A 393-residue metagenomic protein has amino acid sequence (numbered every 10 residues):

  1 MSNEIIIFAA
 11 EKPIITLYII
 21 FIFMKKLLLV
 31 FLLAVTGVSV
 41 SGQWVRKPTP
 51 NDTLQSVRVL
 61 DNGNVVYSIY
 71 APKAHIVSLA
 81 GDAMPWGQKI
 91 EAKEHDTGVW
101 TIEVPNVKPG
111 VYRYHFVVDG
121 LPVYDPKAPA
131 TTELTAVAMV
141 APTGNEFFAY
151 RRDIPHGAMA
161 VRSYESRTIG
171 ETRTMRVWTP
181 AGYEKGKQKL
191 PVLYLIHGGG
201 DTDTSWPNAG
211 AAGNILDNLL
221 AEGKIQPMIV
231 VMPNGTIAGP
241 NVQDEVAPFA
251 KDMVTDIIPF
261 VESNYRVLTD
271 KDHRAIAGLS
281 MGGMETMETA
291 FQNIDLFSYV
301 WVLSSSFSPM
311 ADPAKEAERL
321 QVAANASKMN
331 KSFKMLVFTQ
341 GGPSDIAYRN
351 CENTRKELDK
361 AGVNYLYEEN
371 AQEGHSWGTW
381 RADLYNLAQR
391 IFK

Functional and structural regions predicted by a protein language model:
M1-W44: Bacterial Sec-dependent N-terminal signal peptides
W44-T49, T53, V59-Q88, K93-K393: Non-catalytic cap/lid and distal C-terminal segments of serine-dependent acyl enzymes
